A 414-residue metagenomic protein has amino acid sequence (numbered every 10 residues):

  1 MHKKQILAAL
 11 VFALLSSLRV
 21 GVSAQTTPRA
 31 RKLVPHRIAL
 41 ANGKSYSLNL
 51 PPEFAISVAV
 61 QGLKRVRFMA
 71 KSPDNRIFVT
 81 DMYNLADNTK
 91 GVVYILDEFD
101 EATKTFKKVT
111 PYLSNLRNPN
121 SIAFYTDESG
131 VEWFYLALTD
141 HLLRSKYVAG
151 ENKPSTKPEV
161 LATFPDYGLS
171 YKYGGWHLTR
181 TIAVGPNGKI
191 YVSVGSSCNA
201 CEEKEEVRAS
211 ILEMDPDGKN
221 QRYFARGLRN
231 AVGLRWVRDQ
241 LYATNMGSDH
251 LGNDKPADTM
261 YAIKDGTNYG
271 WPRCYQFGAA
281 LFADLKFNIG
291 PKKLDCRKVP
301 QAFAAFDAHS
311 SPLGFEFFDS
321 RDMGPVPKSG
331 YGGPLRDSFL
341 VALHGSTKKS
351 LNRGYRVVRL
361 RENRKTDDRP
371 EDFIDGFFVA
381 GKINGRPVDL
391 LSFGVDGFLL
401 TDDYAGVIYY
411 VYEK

Functional and structural regions predicted by a protein language model:
T26-P52, T179, S196-N199, A209 (+8 more regions): Beta-propeller domain segments
P35-A41, S57-M82, A86, S311-F317 (+1 more regions): Beta-strand-rich domains and repeat architectures in extracellular enzymes and scaffolds, especially beta-propellers
I38, L85-G91, A137, K153-P154 (+4 more regions): Short, solvent-exposed loop/turn segments at conserved positions within beta-propeller repeat blades
A59-G62, P111-R117, A162-D166, S170-G174 (+3 more regions): Surface loop/turn motifs at the tips and blade-to-blade linkers of beta-strand repeat domains
V60, A70, A123, A183 (+3 more regions): Conserved beta-strand position repeated across blades of beta-propeller domains
T89-D127: Blade-loop segments of beta-propeller domains
G91-I95, H141-L143, S210-L212, T259 (+2 more regions): A short loop-to-beta-strand structural motif that recurs across blades of beta-propeller domains
L113-S114, N118-Y125, T139-A183: Asp-box/WD-like beta-propeller blade repeats and closely related beta-sheet repeat scaffolds
